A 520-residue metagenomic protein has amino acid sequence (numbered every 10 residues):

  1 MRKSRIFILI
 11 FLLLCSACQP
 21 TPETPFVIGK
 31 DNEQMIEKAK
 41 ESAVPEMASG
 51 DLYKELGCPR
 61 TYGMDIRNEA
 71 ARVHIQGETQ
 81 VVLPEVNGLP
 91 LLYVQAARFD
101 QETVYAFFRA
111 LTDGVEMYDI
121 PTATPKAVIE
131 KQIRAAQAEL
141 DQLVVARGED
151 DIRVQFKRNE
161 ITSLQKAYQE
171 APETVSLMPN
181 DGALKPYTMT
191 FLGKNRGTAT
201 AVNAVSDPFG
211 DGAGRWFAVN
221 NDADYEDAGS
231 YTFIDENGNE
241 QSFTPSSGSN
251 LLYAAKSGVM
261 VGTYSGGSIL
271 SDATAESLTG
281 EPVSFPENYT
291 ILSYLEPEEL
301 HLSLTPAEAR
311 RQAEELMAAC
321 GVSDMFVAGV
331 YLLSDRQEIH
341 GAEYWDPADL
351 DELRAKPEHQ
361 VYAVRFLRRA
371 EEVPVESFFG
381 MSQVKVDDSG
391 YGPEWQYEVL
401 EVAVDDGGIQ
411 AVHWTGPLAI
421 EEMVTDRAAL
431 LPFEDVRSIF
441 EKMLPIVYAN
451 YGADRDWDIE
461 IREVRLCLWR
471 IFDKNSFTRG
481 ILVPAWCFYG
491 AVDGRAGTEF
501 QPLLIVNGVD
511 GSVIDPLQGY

Functional and structural regions predicted by a protein language model:
R2-I10: Sec-dependent signal peptide recognition, specifically the positively charged N-region followed immediately by
S4, E298-E299, K474: Residues at structural and domain junctions
F11, F209-G210, R479: Intrinsically disordered, low-complexity regions enriched in Ser/Pro/Gly/Gln/His and often acidic
L13-A17: C-terminal motif of bacterial Sec signal peptides marking the signal peptidase cleavage site
Q19-Y391: Preferential activation on post-signal-peptide N-terminal prodomains/segments of secreted or lumenal proteins
P59, V82-P84, P90-R98, M117 (+3 more regions): Short, exposed beta-strand "edge-strand" segments with a Pro/Gly-rich flavor and a Y/T-containing core
Y253-S293, H301, E394-L430, Q501-Y520: A short, surface-exposed interaction/processing loop segment used at functional sites
L295, A309-T498: Segments that shape or occlude catalytic/ligand-binding pockets
